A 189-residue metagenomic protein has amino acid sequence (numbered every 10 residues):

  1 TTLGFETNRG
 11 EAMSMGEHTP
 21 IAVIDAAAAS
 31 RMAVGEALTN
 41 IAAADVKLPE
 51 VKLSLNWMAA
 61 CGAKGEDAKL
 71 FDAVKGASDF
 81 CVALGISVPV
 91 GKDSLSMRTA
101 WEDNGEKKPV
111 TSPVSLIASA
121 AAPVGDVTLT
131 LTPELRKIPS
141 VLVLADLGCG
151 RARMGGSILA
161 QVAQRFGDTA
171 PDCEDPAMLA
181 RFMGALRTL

Functional and structural regions predicted by a protein language model:
T1-L189: Glycine/proline-enriched, intrinsically flexible loops and inter-domain linkers
